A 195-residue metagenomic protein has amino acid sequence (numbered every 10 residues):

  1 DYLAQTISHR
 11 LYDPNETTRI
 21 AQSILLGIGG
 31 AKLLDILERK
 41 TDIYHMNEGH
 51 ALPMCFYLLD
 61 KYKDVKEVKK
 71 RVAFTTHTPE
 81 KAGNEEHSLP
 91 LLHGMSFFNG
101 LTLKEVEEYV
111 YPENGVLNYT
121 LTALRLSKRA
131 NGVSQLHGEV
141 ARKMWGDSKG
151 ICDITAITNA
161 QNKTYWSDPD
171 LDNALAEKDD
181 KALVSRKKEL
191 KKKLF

Functional and structural regions predicted by a protein language model:
D1-F195: Catalytic cores of carbohydrate-active enzymes across secretory and cytosolic contexts
